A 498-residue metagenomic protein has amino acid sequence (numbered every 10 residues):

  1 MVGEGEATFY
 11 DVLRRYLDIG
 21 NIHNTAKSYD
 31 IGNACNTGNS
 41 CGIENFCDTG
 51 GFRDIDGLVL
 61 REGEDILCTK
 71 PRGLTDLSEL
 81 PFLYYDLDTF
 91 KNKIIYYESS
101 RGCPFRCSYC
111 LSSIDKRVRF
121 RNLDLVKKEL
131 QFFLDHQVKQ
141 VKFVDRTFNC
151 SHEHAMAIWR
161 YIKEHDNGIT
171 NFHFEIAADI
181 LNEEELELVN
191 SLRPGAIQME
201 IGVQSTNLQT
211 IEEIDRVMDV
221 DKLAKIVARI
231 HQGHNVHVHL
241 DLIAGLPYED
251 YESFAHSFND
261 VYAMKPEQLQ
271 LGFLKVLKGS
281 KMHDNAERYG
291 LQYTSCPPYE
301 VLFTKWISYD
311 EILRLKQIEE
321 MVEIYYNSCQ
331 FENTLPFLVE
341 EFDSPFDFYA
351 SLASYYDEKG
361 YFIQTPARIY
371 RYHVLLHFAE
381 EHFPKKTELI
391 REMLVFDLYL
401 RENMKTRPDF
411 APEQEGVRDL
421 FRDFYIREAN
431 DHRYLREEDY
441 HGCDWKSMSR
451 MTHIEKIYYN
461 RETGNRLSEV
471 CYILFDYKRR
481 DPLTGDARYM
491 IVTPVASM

Functional and structural regions predicted by a protein language model:
M1, V138, P266-E267: Proline-aspartate-enriched helix->loop->beta-strand connector
M1-G32, G38-P71: Glycine-rich beta-alpha loop elements in corrinoid/cobalamin-binding modules across cobalamin-dependent enzymes
V2-E4, R61, L83, S113 (+2 more regions): Conserved residues at the C-terminal ends of beta-strands
L17-D18, G50, W159-R160, S257 (+1 more regions): Short, hinge-like loop/turn segments at secondary-structure boundaries
Y29, C35, C41, E320-M498: Radical SAM enzyme core and accessory elements
I55, V59-S99, D476, D486-A496: N-terminal [4Fe-4S]-dependent radical SAM core
S78-Q232: Radical SAM [4Fe-4S] cluster-binding motif and immediate context
H152, E164-N167, N171-I180, E184-A350: A structural motif corresponding to the C-terminal lobe/cap of the Radical SAM core domain
